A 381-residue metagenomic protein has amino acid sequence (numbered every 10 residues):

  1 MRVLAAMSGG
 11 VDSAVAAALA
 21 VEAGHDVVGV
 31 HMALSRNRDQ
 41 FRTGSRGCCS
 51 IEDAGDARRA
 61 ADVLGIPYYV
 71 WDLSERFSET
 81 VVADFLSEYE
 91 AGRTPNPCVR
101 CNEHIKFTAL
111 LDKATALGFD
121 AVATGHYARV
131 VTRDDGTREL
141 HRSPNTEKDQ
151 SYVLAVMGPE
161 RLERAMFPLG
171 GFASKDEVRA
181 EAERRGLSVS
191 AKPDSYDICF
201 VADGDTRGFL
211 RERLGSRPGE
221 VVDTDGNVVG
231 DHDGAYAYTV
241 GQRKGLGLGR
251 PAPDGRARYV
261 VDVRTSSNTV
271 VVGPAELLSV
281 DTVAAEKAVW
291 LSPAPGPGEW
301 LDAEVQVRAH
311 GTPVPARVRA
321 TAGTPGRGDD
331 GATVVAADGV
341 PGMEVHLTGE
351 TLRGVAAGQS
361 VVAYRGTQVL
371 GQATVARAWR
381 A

Functional and structural regions predicted by a protein language model:
M1-V156, M166, D176-E177, E183 (+2 more regions): ATP-dependent adenylation/nucleotidyltransferase module used to activate substrates
V11, A123-T132, T137-A381: AMP-forming adenylation/ATP pyrophosphatase catalytic core
